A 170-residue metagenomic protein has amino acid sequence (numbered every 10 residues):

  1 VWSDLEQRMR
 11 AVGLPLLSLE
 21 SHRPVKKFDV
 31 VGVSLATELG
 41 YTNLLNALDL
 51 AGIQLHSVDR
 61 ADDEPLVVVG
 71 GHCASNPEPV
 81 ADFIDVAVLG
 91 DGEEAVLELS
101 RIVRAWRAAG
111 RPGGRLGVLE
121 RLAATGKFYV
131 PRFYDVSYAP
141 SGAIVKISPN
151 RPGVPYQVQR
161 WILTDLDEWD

Functional and structural regions predicted by a protein language model:
W2, Q7-N150: Glycine-rich beta-alpha loop elements in corrinoid/cobalamin-binding modules across cobalamin-dependent enzymes
S141-D170: N-terminal [4Fe-4S]-dependent radical SAM core
